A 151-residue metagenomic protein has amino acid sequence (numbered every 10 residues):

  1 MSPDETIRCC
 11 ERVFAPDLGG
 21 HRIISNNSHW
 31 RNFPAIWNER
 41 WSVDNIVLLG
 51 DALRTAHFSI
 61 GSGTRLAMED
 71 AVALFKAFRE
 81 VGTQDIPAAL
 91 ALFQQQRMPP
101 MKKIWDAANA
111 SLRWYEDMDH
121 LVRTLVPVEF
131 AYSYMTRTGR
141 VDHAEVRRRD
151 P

Functional and structural regions predicted by a protein language model:
M1-A35, T83: Conserved FAD/dinucleotide-binding core of flavoprotein oxidoreductases
N32-L49, K102: FAD-binding beta-loop-beta segment adjacent to the flavin cofactor pocket
P34-W37, L53-R65: Glycine-rich phosphate/pyrophosphate-binding beta-alpha loops
L49-D51, E69: Active-site flanking residues adjacent to catalytic metal/cofactor-binding acidic residues
R54, V72-A73, P100: Hydrophobic side chains within alpha-helical segments
I60, K76-P151: C-terminal helical "tail/cap" subdomain of flavin- and related membrane-associated enzymes
R65-R79: Short, small-residue alpha-helix embedded
